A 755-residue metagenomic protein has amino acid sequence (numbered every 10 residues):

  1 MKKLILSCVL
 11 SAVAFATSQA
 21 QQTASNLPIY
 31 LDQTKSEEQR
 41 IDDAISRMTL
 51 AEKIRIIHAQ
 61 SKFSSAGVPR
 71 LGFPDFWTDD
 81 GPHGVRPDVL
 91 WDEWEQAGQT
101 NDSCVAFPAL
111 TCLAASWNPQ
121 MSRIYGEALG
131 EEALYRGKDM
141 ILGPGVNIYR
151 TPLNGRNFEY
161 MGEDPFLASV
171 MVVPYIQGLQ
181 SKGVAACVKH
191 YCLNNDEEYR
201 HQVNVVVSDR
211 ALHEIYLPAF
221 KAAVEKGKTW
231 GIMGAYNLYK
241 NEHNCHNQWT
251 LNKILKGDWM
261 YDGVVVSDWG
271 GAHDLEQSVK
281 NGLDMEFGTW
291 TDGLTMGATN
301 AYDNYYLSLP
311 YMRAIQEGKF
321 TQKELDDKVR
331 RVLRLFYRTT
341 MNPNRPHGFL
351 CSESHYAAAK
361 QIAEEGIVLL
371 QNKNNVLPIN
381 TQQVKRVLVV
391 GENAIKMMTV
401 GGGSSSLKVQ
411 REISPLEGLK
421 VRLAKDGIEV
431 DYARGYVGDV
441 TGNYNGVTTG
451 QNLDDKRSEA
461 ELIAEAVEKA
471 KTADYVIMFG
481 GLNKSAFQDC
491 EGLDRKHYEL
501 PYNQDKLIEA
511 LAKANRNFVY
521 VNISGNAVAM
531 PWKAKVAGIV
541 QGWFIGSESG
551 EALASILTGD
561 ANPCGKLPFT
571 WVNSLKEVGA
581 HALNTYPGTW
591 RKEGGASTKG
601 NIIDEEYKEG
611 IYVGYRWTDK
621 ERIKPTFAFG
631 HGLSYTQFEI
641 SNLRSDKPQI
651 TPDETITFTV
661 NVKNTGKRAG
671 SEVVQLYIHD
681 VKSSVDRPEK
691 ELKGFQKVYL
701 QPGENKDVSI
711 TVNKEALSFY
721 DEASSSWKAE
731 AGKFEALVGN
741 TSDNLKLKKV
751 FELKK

Functional and structural regions predicted by a protein language model:
M1-N26: Bacterial Sec-dependent N-terminal signal peptides
L6-C8, A12, S645, G694 (+1 more regions): Generic detector of low-complexity/intrinsically disordered segments and short hydrophobic N-terminal stretches
T17-F719, S726-D743: Glycoside hydrolase catalytic-domain context in secreted enzymes
N744-K755: Short beta-strand elements
